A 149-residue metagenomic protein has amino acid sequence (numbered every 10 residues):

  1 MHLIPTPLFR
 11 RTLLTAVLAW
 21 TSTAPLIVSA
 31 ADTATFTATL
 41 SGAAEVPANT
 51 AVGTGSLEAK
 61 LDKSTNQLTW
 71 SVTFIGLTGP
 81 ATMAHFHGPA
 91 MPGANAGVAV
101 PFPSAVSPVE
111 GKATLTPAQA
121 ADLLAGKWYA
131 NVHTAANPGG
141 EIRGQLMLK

Functional and structural regions predicted by a protein language model:
H2-P7, W20-T21, P25-A84, G88-K149: Metal-centered catalytic cores of metalloenzymes
L8-L18: N-terminal export leaders
